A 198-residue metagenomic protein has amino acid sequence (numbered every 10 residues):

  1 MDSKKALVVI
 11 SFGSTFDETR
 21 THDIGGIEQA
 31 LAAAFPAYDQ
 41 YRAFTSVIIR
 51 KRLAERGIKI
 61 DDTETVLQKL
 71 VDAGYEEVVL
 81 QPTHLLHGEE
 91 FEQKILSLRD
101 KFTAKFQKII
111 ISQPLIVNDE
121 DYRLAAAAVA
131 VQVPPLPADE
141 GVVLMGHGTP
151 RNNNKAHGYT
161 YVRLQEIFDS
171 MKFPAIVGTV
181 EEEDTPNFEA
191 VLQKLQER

Functional and structural regions predicted by a protein language model:
M1-R198: Extended amphipathic ligand-handling, pore-lining, and cofactor/metal-binding catalytic surfaces
